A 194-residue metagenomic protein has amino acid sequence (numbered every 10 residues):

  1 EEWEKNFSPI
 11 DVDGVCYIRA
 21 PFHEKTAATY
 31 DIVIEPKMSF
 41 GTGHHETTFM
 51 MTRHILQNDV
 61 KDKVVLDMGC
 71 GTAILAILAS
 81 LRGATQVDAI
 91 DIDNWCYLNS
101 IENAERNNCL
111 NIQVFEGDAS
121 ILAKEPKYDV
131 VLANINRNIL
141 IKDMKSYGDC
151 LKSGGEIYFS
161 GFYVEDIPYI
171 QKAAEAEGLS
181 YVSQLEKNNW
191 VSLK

Functional and structural regions predicted by a protein language model:
E1-A27: N-terminal auxiliary segments of SAM/dcSAM-dependent transferases
D13, A27, V60, C109 (+1 more regions): Short, well-ordered coil/turn elements that cap or connect secondary structure elements
R19-A20, A89, F159: Hydrophobic residues in well-ordered beta-strands that form the structural core
Y30-P36: A short, charged helix-loop
M38, T42-I121: Conserved SAM/SAH cofactor-binding pocket of Class I
I92-K194: S-adenosylmethionine
